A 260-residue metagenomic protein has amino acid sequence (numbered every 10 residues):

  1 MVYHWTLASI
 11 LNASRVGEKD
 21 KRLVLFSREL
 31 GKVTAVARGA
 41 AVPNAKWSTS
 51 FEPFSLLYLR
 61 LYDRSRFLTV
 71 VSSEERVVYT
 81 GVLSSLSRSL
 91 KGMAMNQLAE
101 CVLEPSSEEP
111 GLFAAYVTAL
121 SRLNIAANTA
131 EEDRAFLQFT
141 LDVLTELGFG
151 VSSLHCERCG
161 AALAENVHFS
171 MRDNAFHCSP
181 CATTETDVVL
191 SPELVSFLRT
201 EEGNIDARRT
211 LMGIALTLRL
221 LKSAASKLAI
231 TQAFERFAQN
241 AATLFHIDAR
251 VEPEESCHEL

Functional and structural regions predicted by a protein language model:
M1-R22, F26-L260: Non-catalytic alpha-helical scaffolds and adjoining flexible linkers that form interface surfaces for assembly
